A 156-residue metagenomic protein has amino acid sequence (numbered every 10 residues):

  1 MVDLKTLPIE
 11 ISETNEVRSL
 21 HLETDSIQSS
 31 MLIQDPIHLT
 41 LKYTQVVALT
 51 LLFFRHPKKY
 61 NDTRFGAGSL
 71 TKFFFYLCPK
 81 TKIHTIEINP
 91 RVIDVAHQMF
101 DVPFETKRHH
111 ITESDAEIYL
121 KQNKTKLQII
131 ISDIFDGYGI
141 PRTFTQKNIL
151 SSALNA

Functional and structural regions predicted by a protein language model:
M1-H56, Y76: Rossmann-like AdoMet
H38-L39, T44-A156: The AdoMet/dcAdoMet-binding core of the Class I SAM-like
